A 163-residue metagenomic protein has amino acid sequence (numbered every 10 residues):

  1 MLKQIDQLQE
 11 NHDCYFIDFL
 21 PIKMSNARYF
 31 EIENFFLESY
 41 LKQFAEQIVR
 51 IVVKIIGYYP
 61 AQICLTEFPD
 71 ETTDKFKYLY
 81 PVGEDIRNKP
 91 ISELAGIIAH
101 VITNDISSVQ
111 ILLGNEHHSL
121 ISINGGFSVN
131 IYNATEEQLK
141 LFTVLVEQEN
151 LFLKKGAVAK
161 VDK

Functional and structural regions predicted by a protein language model:
M1-S128, N133-K163: Structured alpha/beta or helical-core interaction and ligand-binding surfaces enriched in interleaved
